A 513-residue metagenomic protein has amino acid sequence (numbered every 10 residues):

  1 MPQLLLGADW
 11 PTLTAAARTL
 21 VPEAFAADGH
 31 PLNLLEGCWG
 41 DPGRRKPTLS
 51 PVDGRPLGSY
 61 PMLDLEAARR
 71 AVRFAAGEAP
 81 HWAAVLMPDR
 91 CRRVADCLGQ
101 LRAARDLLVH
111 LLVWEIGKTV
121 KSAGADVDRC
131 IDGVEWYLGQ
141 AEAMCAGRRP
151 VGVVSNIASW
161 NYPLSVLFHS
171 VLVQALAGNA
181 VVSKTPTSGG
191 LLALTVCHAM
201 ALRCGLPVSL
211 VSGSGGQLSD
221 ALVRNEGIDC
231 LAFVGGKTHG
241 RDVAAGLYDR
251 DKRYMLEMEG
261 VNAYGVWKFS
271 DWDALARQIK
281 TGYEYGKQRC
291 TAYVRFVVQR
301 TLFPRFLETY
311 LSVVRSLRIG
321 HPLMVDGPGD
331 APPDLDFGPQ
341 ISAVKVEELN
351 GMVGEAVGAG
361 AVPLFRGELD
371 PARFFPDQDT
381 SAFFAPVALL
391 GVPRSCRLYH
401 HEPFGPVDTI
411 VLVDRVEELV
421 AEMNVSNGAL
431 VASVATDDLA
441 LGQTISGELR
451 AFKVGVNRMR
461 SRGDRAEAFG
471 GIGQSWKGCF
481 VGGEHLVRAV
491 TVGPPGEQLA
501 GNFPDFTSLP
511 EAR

Functional and structural regions predicted by a protein language model:
M1, R55-S59, P88, R92 (+5 more regions): Conserved C-terminal structural/oligomerization subdomain of aldehyde/semialdehyde dehydrogenase
M1-C145, I341: N-terminal Rossmann-like NAD(P)+-binding subdomain of aldehyde/semialdehyde dehydrogenases
G37, G54, A75, R90 (+11 more regions): Residue-level signal for inorganic ion chemistry
A67, Q217-D220, E418: Short acidic active-site motifs
A79, A83, L98-R105, V109-L112 (+17 more regions): Structural signal for hydrophobic packing residues in well-ordered secondary-structure cores of soluble enzyme domains
E142-A274, V413: Rossmann-like NAD(P) dinucleotide-binding subdomain of oxidoreductase/dehydrogenase enzymes
A175, V182, S209, M255 (+4 more regions): Structural detector of well-ordered beta-strand residues that form the stable sheet scaffold of enzyme domains
R203, T238-P393, E417, V456 (+1 more regions): ALDH superfamily catalytic-core signature
